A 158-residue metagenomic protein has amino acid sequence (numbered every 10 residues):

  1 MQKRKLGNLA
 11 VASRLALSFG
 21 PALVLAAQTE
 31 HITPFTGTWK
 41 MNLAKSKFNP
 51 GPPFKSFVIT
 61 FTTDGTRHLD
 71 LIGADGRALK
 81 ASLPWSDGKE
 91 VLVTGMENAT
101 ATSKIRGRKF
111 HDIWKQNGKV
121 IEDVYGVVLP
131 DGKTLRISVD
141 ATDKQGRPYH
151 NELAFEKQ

Functional and structural regions predicted by a protein language model:
M1, V24-A26: Glycine-centered signal
M1-N8: N-terminal secretory signal peptides that target proteins for export/translocation
A12-A22: Bacterial N-terminal signal peptides
A27-Q158: Hydrophobic small-molecule pocket/channel-lining residues, especially in calycin-type beta-barrels
